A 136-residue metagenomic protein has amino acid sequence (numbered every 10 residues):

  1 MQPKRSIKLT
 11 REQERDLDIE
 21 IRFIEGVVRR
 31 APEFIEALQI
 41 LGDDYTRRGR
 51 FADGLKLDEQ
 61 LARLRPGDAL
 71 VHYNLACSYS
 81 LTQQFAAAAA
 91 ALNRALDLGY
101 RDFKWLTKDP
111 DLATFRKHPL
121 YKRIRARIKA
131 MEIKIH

Functional and structural regions predicted by a protein language model:
M1-G26, I135-H136: Long, contiguous interaction/recruitment modules in multidomain scaffold/adaptor proteins
L9-R11, E25-Q83: Alpha-helical adaptor scaffolds
E33, G67, R101-D102, K108: Short coil loop/turn residues that delineate tetratricopeptide repeat
A86-F103, R125-I133: TPR/TPR-like (Sel1-like) alpha-helical repeat modules
F103-K104, K108-K122: Compact, charge-rich alpha-helical regulatory domains located at protein termini
